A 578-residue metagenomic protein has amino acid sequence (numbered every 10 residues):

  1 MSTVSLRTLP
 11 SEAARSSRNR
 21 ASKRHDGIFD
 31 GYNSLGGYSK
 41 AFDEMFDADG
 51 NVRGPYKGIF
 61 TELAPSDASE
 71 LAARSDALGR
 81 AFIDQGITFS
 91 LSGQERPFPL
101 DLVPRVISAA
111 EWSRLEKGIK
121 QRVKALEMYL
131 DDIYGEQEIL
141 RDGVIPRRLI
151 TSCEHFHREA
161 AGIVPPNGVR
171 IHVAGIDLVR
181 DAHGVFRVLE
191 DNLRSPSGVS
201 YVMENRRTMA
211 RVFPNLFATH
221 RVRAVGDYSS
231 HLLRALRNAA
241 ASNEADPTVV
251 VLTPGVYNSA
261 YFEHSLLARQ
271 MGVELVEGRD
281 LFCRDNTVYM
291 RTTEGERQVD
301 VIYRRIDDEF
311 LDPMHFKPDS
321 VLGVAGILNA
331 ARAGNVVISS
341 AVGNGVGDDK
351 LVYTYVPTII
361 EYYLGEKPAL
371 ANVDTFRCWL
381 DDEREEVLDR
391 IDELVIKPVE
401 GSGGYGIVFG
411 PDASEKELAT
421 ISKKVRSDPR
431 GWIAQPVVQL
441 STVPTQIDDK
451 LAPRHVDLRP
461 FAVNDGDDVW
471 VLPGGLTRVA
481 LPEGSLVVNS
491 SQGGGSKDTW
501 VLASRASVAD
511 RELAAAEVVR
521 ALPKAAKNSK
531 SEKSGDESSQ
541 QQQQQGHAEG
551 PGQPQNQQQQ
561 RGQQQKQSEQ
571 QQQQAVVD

Functional and structural regions predicted by a protein language model:
M1-D578: Preference for protein termini
